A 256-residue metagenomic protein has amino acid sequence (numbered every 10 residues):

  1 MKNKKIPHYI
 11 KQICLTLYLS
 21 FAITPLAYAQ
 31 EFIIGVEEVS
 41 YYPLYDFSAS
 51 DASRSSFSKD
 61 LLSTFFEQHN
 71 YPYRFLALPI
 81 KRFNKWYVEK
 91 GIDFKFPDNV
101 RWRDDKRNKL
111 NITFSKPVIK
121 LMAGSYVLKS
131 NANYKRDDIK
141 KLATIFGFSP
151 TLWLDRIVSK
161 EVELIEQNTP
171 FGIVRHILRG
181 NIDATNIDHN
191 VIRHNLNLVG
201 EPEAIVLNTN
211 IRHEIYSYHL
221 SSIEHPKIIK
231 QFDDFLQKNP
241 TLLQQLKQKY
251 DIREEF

Functional and structural regions predicted by a protein language model:
Q12-T24: Bacterial N-terminal signal peptides
Q30-K106, E166-Q167: Extracytoplasmic small-molecule ligand-binding "clamshell" domains of the periplasmic binding protein/Venus flytrap
E38-S40, I119-G124, V199-L236, F256: Periplasmic-binding protein-like
S56-Q68, S130-A132, R136-D137, K141-T144 (+3 more regions): Extended ligand-binding regions for polar small-molecule ligands
L61-Y71, R136-I139, F146-T169, R179 (+2 more regions): Ligand-binding cleft/hinge of the Venus flytrap
S63, F75-I139, F146, P150 (+1 more regions): Acidic, polar ligand-binding/catalytic clefts
K81-K95, P170-V191, L198-V199: Short helices/loops that flank or line small-molecule/ion binding pockets
P97-N108, D183-H213: A ligand-binding cleft/hinge motif common to bilobed small-molecule-binding domains
